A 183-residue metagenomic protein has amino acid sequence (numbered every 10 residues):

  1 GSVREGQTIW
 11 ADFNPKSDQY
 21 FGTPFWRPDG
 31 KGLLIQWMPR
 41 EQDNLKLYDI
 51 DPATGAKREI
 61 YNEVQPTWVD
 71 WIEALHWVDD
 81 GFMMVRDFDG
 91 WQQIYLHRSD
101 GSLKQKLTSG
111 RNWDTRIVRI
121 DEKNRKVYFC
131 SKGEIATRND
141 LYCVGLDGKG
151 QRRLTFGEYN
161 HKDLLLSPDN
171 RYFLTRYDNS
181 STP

Functional and structural regions predicted by a protein language model:
G1-P183: Peripheral, non-catalytic segments that deliver or gate enzyme domains
